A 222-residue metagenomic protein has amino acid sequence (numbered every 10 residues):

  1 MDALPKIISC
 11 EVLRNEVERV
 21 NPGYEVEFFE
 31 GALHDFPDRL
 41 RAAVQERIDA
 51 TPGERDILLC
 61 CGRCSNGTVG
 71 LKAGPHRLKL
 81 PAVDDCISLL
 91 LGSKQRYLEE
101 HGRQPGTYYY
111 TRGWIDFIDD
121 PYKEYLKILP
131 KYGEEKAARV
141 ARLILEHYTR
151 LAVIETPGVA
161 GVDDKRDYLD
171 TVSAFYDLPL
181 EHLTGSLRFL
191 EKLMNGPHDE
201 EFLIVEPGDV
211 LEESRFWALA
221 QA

Functional and structural regions predicted by a protein language model:
M1-P22: N-terminal basic/disordered segments at the start of proteins
I8-N15, L33-H34, L58-V69, D84-D85 (+3 more regions): Gly/Ser/Thr-rich loops at beta-strand to alpha-helix junctions that form or flank small-molecule/cofactor-binding
N21-P22, A73-H76, Y176: Short, structured coil segments at secondary-structure junctions
Y24-L40, H182-T184: A short beta-strand-loop structural module common to alpha/beta enzyme folds
A42-G53: Short, well-structured alpha-helical segments in soluble
G74-Y122: Long, charge-dense
T107-V172: Active-site rim beta-loop-alpha module in soluble metabolic enzymes
L183-A222: C-terminal accessory domains and tails appended to enzymatic cores
